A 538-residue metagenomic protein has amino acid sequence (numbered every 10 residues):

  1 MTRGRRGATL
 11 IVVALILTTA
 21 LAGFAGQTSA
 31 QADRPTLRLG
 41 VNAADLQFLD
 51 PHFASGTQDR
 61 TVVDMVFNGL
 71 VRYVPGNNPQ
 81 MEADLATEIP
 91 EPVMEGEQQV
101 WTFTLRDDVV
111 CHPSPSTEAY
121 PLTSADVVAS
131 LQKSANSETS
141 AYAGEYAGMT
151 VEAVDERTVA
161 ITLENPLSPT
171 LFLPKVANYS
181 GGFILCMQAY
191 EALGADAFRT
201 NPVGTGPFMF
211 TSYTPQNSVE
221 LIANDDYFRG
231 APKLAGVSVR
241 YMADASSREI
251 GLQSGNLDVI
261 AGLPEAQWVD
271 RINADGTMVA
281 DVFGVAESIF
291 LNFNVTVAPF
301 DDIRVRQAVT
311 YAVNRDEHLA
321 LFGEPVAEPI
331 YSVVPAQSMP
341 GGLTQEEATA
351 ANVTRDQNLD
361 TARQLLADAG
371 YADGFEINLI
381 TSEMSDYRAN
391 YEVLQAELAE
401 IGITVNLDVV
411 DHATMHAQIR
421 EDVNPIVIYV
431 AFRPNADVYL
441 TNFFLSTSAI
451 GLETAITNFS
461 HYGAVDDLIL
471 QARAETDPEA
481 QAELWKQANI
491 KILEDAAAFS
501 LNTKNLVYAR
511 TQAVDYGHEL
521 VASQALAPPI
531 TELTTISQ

Functional and structural regions predicted by a protein language model:
G40-M94, Q132, V203-P207: N-terminal lobe/hinge region of extracytoplasmic solute-binding protein
V74-G76, L167, K175-P232, G236 (+2 more regions): Gly/Pro-rich hinge or "lid" segments in bacterial periplasmic/extracellular proteins
E88-T139, A160, G251, P299-D301: Aromatic- and charge-enriched surface segment that lines or borders ligand/interaction sites
T104, T139-A189: Surface-exposed binding/hinge segments that line and control ligand-binding clefts or catalytic entry sites
D196, N224-R271, Q395, T404-N406: Ligand-site clamp/hinge motif
E328-A367, D386-A389: Structural transition elements
V353-D356, T404-M415, T441-Q512, S537-Q538: Extracytoplasmic/peripheral linker and loop segments enriched in polar/acidic and small residues with frequent Thr/Pro
Y508-Q538: Long beta-strand-rich cores associated with HINT superfamily self-processing modules
